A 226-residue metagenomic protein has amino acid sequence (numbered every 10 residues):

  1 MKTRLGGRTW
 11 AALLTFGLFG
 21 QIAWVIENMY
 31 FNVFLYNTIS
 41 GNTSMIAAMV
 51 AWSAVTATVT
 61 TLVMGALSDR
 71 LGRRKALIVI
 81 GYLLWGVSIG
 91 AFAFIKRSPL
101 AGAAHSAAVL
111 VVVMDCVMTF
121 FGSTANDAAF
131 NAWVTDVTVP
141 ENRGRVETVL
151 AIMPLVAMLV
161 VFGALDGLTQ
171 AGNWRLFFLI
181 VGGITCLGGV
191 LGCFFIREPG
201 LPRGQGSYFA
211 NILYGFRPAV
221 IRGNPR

Functional and structural regions predicted by a protein language model:
M1-A54, R226: Helix-loop boundary and gating motifs at the non-cytosolic
M1-G7, G200-R226: Juxtamembrane intracellular "pre-TM" segments in multi-pass secondary transporters
I46-S68, V87: Central cavity-lining transmembrane alpha-helices of secondary-active solute carriers, predominantly the Major
T56-T58, G144-T169: Glycine-rich segments within core transmembrane alpha-helices of 12-TM secondary carriers
R70-L84: Cytoplasmic membrane-interface "Motif A"-like loop-to-helix N-cap segments of 12-TM Major Facilitator Superfamily
R74, G102-S106, D166-T185: A membrane-interface helix-boundary motif in multi-pass transporters
I80-H105: C-terminal ends and interior cores of transmembrane alpha-helices in multi-pass membrane transporters/permeases
G183-P202: C-terminal membrane-cytosol helix-exit motif in multi-pass small-molecule transporters
